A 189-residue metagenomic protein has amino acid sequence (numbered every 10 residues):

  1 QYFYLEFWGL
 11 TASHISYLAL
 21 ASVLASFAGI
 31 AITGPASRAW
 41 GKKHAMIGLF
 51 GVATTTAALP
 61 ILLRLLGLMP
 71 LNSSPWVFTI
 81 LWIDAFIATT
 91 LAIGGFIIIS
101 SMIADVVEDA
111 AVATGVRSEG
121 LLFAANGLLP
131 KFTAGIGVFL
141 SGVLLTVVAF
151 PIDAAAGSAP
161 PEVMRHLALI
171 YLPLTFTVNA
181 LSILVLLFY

Functional and structural regions predicted by a protein language model:
Q1-Y189: Membrane-embedded alpha-helical bundles of multi-pass transporters/translocases, especially carrier/permease families
